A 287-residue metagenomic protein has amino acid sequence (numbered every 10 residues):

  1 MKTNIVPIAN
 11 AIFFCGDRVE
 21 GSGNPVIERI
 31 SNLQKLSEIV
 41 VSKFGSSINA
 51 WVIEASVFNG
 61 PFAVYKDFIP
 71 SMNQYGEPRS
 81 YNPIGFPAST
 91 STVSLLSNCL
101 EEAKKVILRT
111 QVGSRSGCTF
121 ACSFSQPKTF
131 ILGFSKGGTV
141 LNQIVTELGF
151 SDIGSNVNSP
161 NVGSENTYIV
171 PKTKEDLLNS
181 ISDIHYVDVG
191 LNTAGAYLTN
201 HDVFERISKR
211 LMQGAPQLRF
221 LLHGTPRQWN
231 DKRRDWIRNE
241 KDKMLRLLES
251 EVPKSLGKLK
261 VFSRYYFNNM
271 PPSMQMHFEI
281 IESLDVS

Functional and structural regions predicted by a protein language model:
M1-I69: Short, surface-exposed "cap/lid" segments of acyl-processing enzymes
M1-N10, F44-N49, A88, T110 (+2 more regions): A domain-start/cap signature at the N-terminus of enzymes
G16-E20, S56-F58, K136-G137, G190-N192 (+2 more regions): Conserved beta-strand elements of beta-rich interaction domains across eukaryotes, especially beta-propellers
V26-E38, G85-A103, V145-P171, Y197-K209 (+2 more regions): Well-ordered, non-membrane alpha-helical segments in soluble/globular domains
S37-W51, S180, R210-F220, L245-V261: Structural alpha-beta junctions
V52-R115, N156-N161: Short acidic, low-complexity segments enriched in Ser/Thr/Gly/Pro
E101-Q217, R227-N230: Serine-dependent carboxylesterase/thioesterase catalytic core of lipase-like alpha/beta-hydrolase/SGNH enzymes
L221-S287: C-terminal catalytic histidine-bearing segment of alpha/beta-hydrolase fold enzymes
